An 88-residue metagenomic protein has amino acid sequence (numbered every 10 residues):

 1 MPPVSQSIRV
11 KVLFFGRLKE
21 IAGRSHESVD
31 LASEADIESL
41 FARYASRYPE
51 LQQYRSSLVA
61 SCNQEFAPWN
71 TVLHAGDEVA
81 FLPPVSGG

Functional and structural regions predicted by a protein language model:
M1-G87: Ubiquitin-like/PB1-type beta-grasp interaction modules and other compact soluble beta-rich domains
